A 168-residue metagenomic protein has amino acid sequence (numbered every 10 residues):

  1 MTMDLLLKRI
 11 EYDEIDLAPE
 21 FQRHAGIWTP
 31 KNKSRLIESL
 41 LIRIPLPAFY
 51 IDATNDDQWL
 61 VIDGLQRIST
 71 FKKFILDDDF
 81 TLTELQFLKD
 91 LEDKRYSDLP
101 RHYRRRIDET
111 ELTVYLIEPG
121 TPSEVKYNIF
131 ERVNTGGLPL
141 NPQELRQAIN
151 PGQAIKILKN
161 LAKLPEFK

Functional and structural regions predicted by a protein language model:
M1-A18: N- or domain-start disorder-to-order transition segments that initiate the globular core
L5, P19-K168: Basic- and aromatic-enriched surface patches that contact anionic nucleotides/nucleic acids
